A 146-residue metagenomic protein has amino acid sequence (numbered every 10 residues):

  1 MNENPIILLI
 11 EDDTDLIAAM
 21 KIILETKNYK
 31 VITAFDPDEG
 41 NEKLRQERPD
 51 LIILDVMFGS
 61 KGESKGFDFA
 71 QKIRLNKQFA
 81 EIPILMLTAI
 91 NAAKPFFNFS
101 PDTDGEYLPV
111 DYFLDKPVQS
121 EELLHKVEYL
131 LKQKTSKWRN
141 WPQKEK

Functional and structural regions predicted by a protein language model:
E11-D12, K116: Acidic di-acidic motifs
D13-T33: Two-component/phosphorelay signaling modules centered on CheY-like receiver
T33-L51: Acidic, metal-coordinating helix/loop segments flanking the phosphotransfer/catalytic sites of two-component signaling
R45-E47, R74-E81: Conserved phosphotransfer cores of two-component systems
E47-K61: Active-site beta3 strand of CheY-like receiver
S64-D68, I90-L114, E121, H125: Alpha4 helix (beta4-alpha4-beta5 surface) of REC/receiver domains from two-component response regulators
K132-K146: CheY-like receiver
